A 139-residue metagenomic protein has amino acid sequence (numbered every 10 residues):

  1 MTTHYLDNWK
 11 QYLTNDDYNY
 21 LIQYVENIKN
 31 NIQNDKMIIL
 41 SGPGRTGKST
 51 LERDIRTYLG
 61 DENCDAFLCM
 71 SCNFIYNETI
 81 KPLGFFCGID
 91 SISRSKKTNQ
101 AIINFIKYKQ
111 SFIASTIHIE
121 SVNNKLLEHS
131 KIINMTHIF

Functional and structural regions predicted by a protein language model:
M1-L83, I133: P-loop NTPase catalytic core of nucleic-acid-dependent motor ATPases
I39-S41, G88-D90, S115-T116, I133-M135: Conserved beta-strand segments of the P-loop GTPase G domain that flank and frequently precede/overlap
P43-R45, I92-R94, I117-H118, I138: An acidic- and aromatic-residue-enriched active-site/binding cleft used to recognize and process polar
K48-S49, I119-K125: SF2 helicase motor core recognition
L51-I55, A101-F105, K125-H129: Alpha-helical scaffold elements adjacent to nucleotide-binding pockets in ATP/GTP-utilizing enzyme cores
C64-N73, S111-H118, H137: A generic structural motif
Y76-I117: Conserved nucleotide-sensing/catalytic segment adjacent to the nucleotide-binding pocket in NTP-handling enzymes
N123-F139: A short helix-turn-beta junction within AAA+ P-loop NTPase domains corresponding to the substrate/partner-engaging
